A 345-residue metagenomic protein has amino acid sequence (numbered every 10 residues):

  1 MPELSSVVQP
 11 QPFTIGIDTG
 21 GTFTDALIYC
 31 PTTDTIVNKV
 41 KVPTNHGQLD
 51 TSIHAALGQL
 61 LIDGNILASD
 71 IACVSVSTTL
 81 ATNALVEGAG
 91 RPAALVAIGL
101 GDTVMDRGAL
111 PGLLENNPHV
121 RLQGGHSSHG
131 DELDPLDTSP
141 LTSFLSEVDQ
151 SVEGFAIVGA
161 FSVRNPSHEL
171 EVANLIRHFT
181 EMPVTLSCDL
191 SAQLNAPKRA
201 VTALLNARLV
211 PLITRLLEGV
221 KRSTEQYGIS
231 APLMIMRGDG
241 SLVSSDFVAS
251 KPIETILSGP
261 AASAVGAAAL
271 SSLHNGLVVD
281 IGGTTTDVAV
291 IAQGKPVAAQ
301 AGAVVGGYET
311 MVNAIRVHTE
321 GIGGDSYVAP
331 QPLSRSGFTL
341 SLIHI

Functional and structural regions predicted by a protein language model:
P2-I343: N-terminally biased helix-coil "hinge/interface" segments that flank
